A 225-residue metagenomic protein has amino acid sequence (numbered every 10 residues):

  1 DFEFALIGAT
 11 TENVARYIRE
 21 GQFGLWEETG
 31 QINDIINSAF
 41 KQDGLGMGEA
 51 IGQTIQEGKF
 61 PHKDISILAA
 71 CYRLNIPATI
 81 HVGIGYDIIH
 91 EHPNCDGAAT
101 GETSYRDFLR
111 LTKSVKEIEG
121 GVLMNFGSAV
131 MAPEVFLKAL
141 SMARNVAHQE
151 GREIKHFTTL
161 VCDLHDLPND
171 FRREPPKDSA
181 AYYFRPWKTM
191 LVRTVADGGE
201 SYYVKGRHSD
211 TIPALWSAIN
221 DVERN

Functional and structural regions predicted by a protein language model:
D1-F23, E102-T103, D107, E153-L164: Catalytic or ion-translocation cores adjacent to nucleophile or general acid/base/metal-coordination motifs in diverse
A5-I7, I88-T103, L140-A143: Short, surface-exposed, charged loop/turn segments at secondary-structure junctions
T10-I80: Ligand-binding beta-strand-loop-alpha-helix segment within the catalytic cores of soluble metabolic enzymes
F60, V82, A98-K116: A general structural motif
T79-E91: Active-site rim beta-loop-alpha module in soluble metabolic enzymes
T79-V82, M124-N125, V161: General beta-strand structural signal in soluble alpha/beta enzymes
K113, G120, A129-N225: C-terminal functional extensions of proteins
I118-M124: Short, surface-exposed connector motifs at secondary-structure boundaries
